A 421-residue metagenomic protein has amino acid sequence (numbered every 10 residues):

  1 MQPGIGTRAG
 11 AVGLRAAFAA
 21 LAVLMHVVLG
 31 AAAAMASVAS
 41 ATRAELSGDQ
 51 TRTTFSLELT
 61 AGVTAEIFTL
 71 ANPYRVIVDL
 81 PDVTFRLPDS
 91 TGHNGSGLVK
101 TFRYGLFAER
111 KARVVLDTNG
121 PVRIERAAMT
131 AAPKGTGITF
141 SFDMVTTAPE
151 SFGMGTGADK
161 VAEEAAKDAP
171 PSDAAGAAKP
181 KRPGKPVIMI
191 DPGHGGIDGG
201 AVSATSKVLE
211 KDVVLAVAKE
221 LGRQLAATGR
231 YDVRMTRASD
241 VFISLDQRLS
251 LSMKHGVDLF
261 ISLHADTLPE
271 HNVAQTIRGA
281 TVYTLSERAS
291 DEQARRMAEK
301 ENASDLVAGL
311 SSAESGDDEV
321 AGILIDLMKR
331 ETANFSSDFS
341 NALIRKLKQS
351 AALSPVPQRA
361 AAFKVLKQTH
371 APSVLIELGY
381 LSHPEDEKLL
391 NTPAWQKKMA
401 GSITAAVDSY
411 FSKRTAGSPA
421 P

Functional and structural regions predicted by a protein language model:
M1-L14: N-terminal secretory signal peptides that target proteins for export/translocation
R15-A31: Bacterial N-terminal signal peptides
A34-V187: Signal-peptide-cleaved, periplasmic/extracellular N-terminal interaction regions immediately downstream of the signal
L59-A61, L80-D82, T118-G120, F142-T146 (+6 more regions): Flexible glycine-/small-residue-rich
A65, V208, P269, A321-P421: Active-site-adjacent mobile loop/cap segments within catalytic or ligand-binding domains
E66-I67, L87-P88, I197-A201, E292 (+1 more regions): Short, solvent-exposed loop/turn elements at domain surfaces
D159-V320, K329-N341, K388, K397 (+2 more regions): Catalytic-core regions of hydrolytic enzymes
